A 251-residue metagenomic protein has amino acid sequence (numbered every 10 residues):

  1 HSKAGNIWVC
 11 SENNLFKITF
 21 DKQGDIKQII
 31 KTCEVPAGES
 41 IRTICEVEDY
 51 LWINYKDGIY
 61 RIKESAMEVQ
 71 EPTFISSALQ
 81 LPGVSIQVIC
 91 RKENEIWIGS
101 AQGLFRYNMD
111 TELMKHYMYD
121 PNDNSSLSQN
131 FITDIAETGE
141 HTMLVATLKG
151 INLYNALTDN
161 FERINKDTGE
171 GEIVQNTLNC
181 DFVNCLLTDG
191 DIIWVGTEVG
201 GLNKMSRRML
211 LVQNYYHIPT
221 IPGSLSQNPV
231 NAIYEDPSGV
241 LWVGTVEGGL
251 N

Functional and structural regions predicted by a protein language model:
H1-N251: Carboxylate-rich, polar loop motifs that coordinate divalent cations or form catalytic acidic clusters
